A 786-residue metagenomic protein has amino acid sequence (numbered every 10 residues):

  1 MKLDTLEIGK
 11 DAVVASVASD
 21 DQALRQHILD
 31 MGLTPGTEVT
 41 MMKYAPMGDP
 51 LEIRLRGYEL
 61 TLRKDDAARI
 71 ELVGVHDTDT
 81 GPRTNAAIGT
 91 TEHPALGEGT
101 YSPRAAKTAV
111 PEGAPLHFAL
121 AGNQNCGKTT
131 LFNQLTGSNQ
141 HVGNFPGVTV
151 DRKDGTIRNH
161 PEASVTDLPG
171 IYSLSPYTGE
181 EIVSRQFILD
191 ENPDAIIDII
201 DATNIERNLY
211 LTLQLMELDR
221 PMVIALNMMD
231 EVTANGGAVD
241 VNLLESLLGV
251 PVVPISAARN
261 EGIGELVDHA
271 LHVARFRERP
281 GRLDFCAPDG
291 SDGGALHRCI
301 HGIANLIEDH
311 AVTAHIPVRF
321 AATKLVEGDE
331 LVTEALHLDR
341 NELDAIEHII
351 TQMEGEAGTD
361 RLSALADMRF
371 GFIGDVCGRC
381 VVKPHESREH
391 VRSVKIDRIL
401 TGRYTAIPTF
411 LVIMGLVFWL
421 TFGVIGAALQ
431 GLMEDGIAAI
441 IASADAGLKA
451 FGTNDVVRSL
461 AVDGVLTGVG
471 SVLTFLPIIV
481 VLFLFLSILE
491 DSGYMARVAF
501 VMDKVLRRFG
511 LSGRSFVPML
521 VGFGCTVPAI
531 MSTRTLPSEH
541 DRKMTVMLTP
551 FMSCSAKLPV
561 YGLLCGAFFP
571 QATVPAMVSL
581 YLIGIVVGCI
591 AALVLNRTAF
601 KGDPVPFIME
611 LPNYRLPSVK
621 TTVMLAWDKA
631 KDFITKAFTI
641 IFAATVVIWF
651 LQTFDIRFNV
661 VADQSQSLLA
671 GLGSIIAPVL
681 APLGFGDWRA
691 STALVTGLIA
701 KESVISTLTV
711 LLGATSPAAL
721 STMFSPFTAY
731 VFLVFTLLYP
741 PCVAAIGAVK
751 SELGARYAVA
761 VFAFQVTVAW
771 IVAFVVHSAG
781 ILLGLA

Functional and structural regions predicted by a protein language model:
E92-S173, E191: Conserved G1/Walker A P-loop phosphate-binding module
H160, R185-V252, V560-Y561, C565: Conserved C-terminal guanine-recognition region of P-loop GTPase G domains, centered on the G4
V223, T233-H385: Alpha-helical transmembrane helix bundles of large polytopic membrane transport and channel proteins
E356, D360-A364, K383, V424-V465 (+5 more regions): Extended, low-charge hydrophobic alpha-helical regions
L400-F500: Core alpha-helical transmembrane segments of integral membrane proteins
T409-L420, L482-S487, C565-A567, Y581-L595 (+3 more regions): Hydrophobic core segments of alpha-helical transmembrane domains in multi-pass membrane transport and ion-translocation
D435, A439-S443, A496-G524, K601-L625 (+1 more regions): Juxtamembrane inter-helical linkers in multi-pass membrane proteins
F551, S555-V578, A744-G754, V775-A786: Transmembrane helix-loop junctions at the membrane interface of multipass transporters and ion channels
